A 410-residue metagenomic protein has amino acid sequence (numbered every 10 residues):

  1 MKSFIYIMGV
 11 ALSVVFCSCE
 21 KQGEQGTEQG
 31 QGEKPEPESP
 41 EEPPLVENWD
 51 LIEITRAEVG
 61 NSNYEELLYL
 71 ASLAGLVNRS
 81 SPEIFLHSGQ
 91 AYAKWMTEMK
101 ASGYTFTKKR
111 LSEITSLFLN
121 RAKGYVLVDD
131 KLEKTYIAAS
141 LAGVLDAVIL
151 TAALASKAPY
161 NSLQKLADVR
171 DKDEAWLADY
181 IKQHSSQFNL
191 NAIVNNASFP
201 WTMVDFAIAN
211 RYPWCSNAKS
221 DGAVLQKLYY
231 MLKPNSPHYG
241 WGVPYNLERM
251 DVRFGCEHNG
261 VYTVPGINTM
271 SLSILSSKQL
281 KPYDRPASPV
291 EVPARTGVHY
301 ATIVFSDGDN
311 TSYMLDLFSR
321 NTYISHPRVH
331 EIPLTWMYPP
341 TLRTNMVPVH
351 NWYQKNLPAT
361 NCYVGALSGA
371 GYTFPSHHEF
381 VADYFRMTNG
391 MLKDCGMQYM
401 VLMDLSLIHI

Functional and structural regions predicted by a protein language model:
K2-G9: Sec-dependent signal peptide recognition, specifically the positively charged N-region followed immediately by
V15-S18: C-terminal motif of bacterial Sec signal peptides marking the signal peptidase cleavage site
E24-N345: Terminal accessory/targeting
A301-I303, L334, Y363-L367, M400-L402: Hydrophobic faces of well-ordered beta-strands that scaffold small-molecule active sites in alpha/beta enzyme cores
T322-V329, N345-G365, M391-L392: Acidic (Asp/Glu)-rich catalytic clusters
Y338-T341, V364-G371: Soluble catalytic regions of membrane-associated enzymes that act on cell-envelope and secretory-pathway components
P375-K393: Alpha-helical scaffold elements lining the catalytic groove of polysaccharide deacetylases
I408-I410: Conserved small/polar residues in nucleotide/adenosyl-binding loops
